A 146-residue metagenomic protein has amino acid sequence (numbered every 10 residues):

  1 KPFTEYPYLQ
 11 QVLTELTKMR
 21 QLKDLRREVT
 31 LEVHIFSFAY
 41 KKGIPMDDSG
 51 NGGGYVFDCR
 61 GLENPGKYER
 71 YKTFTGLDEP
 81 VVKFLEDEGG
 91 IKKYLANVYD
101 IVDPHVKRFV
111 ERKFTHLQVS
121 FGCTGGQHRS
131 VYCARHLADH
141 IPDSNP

Functional and structural regions predicted by a protein language model:
P2-L117: C-terminal accessory "lid"/substrate-recognition subdomains
A96, D100-D103, V131-R135, D139: A generic structural signal for well-ordered alpha-helical surface patches
T115-A138: Catalytic cysteine-centered active loop of the rhodanese-like fold, especially the PTP/DSP P-loop
A138-P146: Post-Walker A helix-loop "phosphate-sensing" segment adjacent to the P-loop in P-loop NTPases
